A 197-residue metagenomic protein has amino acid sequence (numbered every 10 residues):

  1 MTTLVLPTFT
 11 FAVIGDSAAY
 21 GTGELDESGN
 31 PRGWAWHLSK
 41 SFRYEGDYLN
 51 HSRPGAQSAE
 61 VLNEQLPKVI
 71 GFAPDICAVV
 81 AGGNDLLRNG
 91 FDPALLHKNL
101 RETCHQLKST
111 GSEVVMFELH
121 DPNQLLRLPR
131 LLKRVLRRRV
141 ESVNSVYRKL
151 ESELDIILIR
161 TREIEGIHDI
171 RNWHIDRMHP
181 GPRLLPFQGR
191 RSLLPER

Functional and structural regions predicted by a protein language model:
M1-P54, E64-A73: Serine-esterase "nucleophile elbow" of acetyl-processing enzymes
V5, Y44, N63-R197: Alpha-helical cap/lid subdomain in secreted, periplasmic, or secretory-pathway luminal O-acyl-processing enzymes
A19, S58, E118: Ser/Thr-centric signal marking residues that sit in or immediately flank functional binding/regulatory motifs
T22-G23, A59, R88: Short N-terminal helix/helix-N-cap motif within the alpha/beta-hydrolase-1
P31, S58, V140-V143: Conserved donor sugar-nucleotide recognition element shared by glycan-biosynthetic enzymes
G33, Q57, G181-P182: Residue-level signal for threonine
S52, A56, A81-G82: Cell-envelope and extracellular/periplasmic
Q57-S58, D92: Short loop/turn segments at beta->alpha junctions
